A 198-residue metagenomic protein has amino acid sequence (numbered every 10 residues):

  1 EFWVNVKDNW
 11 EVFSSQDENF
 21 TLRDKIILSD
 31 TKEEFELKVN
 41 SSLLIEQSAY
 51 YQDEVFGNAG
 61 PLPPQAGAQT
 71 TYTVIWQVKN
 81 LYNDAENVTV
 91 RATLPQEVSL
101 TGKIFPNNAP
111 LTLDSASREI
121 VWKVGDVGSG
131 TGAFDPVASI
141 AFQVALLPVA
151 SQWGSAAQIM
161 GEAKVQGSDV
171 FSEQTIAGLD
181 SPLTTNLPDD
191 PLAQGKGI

Functional and structural regions predicted by a protein language model:
E1, K32, Q69-T73, N87-T89 (+2 more regions): Intrinsic-disorder/low-complexity, polar/charged segments enriched in Ser/Thr/Lys/Arg/Asp/Glu/Gln
E1-F20, I75-Q77, K123-F171: Low-complexity, intrinsically disordered segments enriched in Ser/Thr together with acidic residues
Q16-R23, I27-L44, M160, G167: Intrinsically disordered, low-complexity Ser/Thr/Pro/Gly-rich interaction regions that scaffold/cooperate
D30-Q47, S172-I198: Short beta-strand elements
K38-G67, T93-P95, G195-K196: Low-complexity, acidic Ser/Thr/Pro/Gly-rich terminal tails and inter-domain linkers that flank the onset of structured
S48-Q52, E86-G130, L187-D190: A surface/secretory-pathway sequence property marking extracellular, secreted, or lumenal proteins enriched
F56-R91: Short beta-strand elements of extracellular/lumenal beta-sandwich folds
T70-Y72, S99, T175: Gram-negative and organellar
